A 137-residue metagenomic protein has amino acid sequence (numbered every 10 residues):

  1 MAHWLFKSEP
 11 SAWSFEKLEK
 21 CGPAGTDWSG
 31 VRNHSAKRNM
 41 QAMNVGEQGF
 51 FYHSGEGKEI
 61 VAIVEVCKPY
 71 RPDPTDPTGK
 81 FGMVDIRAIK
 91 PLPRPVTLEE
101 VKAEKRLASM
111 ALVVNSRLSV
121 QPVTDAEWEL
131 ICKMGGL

Functional and structural regions predicted by a protein language model:
M1-F15, D73-L137: Contiguous surface segments at macromolecular interaction interfaces
M1-M43, L137: Compositionally biased, charged N-terminal/linker segments
G30-S35, K68-P72, K105: Short acidic (Asp/Glu) patches
M40-Y52: Short coil-to-beta transition motif at edge beta-strands of beta-rich domains
M43-N44, E59, P77-G79: Short glycine/proline-enriched turns and hinge-like loops at secondary-structure junctions
Q48, E59-P69: Short beta-strand-centered aromatic/proline hotspots
Y52-K58: Short, charged beta-turn/beta-strand-edge "cap" motif at the junction between a beta-strand and an adjacent loop
S54, V66-P69, R87-P91: Beta-hairpin (beta-strand-turn-beta-strand) motif
